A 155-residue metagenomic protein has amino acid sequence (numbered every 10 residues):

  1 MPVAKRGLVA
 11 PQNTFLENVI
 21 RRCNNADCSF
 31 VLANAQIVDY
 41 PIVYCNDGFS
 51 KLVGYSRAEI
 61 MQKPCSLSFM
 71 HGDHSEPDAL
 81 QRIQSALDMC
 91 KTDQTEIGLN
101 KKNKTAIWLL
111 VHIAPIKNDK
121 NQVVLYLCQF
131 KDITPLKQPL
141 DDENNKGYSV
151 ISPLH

Functional and structural regions predicted by a protein language model:
M1-I37, L127, K131-H155: PAS-family sensory modules
C28, D93-T95, K102, I107-V111 (+1 more regions): PAS and PAS-like sensory/regulatory domains
A33-Q36, S85-K91, G98-I107, K117-D119: PAS-family sensory domains
Y40-V43: Conserved hydrophobic beta-strand signature of PAS-family and PAS-like sensory domains
F49-M61: PAS/PAS-like sensory domain cap-loop motif
M61-H74: PAS-family sensory/regulatory domains
K101-N103, H112-N118, Q129-T134: PAS-family sensory domains and close relatives that share small-molecule sensor folds
N121-V124: Short hydrophobic/glycine-rich mini-motifs in sensory/regulatory modules that couple input to downstream signaling
